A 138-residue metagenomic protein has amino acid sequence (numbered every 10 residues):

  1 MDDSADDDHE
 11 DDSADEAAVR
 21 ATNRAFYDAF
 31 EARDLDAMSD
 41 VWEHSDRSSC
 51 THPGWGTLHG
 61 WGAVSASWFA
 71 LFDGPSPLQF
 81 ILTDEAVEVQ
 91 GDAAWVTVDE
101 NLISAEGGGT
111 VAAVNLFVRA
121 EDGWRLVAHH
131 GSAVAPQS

Functional and structural regions predicted by a protein language model:
D2-A37, S48-S138: A beta-strand edge to alpha-helix "cap/lid" segment located at domain peripheries
E43: Helix-to-beta-strand junctions that scaffold the AdoMet/dcAdoMet cofactor pocket in Class I SAM-dependent enzymes
